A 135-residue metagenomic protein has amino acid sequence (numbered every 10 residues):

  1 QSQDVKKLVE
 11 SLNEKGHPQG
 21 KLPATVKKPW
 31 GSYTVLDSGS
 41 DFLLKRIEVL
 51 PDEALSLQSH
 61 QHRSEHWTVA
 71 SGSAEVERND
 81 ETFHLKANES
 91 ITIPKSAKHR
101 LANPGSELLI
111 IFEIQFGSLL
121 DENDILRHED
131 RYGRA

Functional and structural regions predicted by a protein language model:
Q1, E53, H62-R63, E81 (+2 more regions): A generic "binding-loop/recognition-motif" signal
Q1-K27, P104-A135: Double-stranded beta-helix
L22-S64, I114, L119: A short glycine-rich, His/Asp/Glu-containing loop-to-beta-strand
L36-D37, S73, R100: A structural signal for the main folded, soluble domain(s) of proteins
L44-E48, H66, T82, S90-T92: Conserved hydrophobic/aromatic beta-strand scaffold that supports enzyme active sites
L50, H62, V69, K86 (+2 more regions): A short, compositionally biased micro-patch
P51, H60-D80: Glycine- and acidic-residue-biased ligand/ion/polar-headgroup-sensing regions
R78-K98: Short acidic-glycine-tyrosine-enriched beta hairpin
